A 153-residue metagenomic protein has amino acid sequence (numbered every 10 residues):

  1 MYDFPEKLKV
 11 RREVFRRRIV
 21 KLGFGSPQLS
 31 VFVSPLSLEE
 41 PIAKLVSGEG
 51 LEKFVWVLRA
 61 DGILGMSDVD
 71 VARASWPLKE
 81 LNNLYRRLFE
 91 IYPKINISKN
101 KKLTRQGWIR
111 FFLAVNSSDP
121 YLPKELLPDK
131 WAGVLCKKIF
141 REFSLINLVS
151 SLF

Functional and structural regions predicted by a protein language model:
M1-D3: Short glycine-rich or small-residue beta-strand-to-loop segments that form or flank ligand, phosphate, metal/Fe-S
P5-E6, G23-V33, E40: Basic nucleic-acid-binding interfaces
K7-R11, R18, L22, G48-F153: Long, contiguous binding/interaction regions
V10, V14, P27, S37-P41 (+1 more regions): Short, well-structured alpha-helical interface segments that form or flank functional binding sites
V33-E40, G62-M66: Short proline/glycine- and acidic-rich turn/helix-capping motifs at secondary-structure junctions
A43-V46: Short, low-order "capping/linker" segments at domain edges
